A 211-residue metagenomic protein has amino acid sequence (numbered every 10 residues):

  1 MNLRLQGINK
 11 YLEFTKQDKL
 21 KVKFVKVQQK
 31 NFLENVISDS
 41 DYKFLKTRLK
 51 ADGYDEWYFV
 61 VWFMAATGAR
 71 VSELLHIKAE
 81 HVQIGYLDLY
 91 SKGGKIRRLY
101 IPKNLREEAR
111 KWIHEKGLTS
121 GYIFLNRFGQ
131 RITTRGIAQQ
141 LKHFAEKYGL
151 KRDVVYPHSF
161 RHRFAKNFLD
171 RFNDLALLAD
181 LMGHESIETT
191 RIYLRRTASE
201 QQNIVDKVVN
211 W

Functional and structural regions predicted by a protein language model:
M1-D18, I101: Non-catalytic DNA-binding core/recognition domains of DNA-processing enzymes
M1-G7, D52-D55, R98, R131-T134 (+1 more regions): N-terminal core-binding DNA-recognition domain of tyrosine site-specific recombinases/integrases
Q17-F44, Y90-K92, R127-Q130: Flexible interdomain linker/hinge and immediately adjacent N-terminus of the catalytic tyrosine-recombinase domain
V36, K92-G93, M182, I187-K207: Catalytic-site neighborhood detector that most strongly recognizes the C-terminal catalytic loop/helix of tyrosine
D39-V71: Basic, Lys/Arg- and aromatic-enriched nucleic-acid-binding interface segment
W62, A66, R161-H184, I192: C-terminal catalytic core of tyrosine-transesterase DNA break-rejoin enzymes
T67, S72, H76-K111: Conserved tyrosine-mediated DNA breakage-rejoining catalytic core shared by Y-recombinases
K103-K151: Active-site/catalytic core of tyrosine-dependent DNA strand-transfer enzymes
